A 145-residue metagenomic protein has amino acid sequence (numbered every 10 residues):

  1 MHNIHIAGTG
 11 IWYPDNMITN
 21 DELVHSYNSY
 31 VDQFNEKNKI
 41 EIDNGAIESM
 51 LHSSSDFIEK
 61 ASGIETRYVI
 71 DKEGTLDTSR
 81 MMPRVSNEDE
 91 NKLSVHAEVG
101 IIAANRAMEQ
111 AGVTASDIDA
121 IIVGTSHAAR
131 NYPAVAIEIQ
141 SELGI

Functional and structural regions predicted by a protein language model:
M1-S116, S141-G144: Conserved "HGTGT" condensation-loop signature of ketosynthase/thiolase-family condensing enzymes that catalyze
D119-S126: Short glycine-rich or small-residue beta-strand-to-loop segments that form or flank ligand, phosphate, metal/Fe-S
H127, N131-Q140: Short Gly/Thr/Asp-enriched flexible loops that form oxyanion-binding sites at enzyme active sites
